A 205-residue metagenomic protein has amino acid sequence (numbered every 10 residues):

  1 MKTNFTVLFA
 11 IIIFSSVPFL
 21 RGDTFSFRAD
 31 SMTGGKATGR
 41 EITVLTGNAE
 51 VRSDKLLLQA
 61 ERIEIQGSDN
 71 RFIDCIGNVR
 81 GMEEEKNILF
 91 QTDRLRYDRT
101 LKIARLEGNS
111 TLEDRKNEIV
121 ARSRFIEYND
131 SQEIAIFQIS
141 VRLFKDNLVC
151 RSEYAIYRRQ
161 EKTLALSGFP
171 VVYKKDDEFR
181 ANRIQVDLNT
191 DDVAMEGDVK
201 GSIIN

Functional and structural regions predicted by a protein language model:
M1-N205: Mature-chain termini and adjacent capping regions
